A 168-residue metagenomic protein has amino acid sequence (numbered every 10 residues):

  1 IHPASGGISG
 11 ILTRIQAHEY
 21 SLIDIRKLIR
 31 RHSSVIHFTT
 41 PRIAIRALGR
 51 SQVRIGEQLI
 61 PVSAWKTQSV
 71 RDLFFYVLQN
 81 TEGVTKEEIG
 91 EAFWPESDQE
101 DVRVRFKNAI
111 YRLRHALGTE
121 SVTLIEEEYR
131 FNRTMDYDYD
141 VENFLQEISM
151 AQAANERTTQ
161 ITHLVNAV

Functional and structural regions predicted by a protein language model:
P3-S69, E120-R130: Short boundary/linker motifs that mark transitions into or out of structured domains
R50-S51, G83, E126-E128, I148-V168: Short acidic-capped amphipathic helix/loop micro-motif used as an active-site/signal-coupling element
I60-F93, L113: Short amphipathic alpha-helical recognition elements used for nucleic-acid or partner binding across transcription
G90-E96, E127-N132: Active-site donor/metal-binding and catalytic loop motifs of nucleotide-sugar-dependent glycosylation enzymes
W94-V104: Short, positively charged loop/turn segments that connect secondary-structure elements
K107-I110, R114-G118: C-terminal flanking helix
T119-R157: A short linear beta-strand->loop->alpha-helix hinge motif most characteristic of winged-helix/helix-turn-helix
